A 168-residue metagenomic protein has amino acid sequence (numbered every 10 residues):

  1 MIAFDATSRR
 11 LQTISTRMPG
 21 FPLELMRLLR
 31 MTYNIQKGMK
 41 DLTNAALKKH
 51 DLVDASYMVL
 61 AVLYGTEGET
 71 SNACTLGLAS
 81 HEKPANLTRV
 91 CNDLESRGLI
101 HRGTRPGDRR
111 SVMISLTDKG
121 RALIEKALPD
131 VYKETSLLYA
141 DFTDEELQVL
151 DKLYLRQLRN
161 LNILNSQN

Functional and structural regions predicted by a protein language model:
M1-G20, E145-N168: C-terminal regulatory/oligomerization modules of transcriptional regulators
M1-H50: N-terminal leader segment of winged-helix/HTH proteins
L23, K37, D41-K83: N-terminal helix-turn-helix DNA-binding core of bacterial DNA-binding proteins
L29, Y33-Q36, T117, D151-Y154 (+1 more regions): Generic structural concept
M31, M58-V62, A122, V149: Pre-recognition alpha-helix immediately N-terminal to the DNA-recognition helix within helix-turn-helix or winged-helix
I35, M39, S80, L123 (+2 more regions): Alpha-helical linker/hinge and terminal dimerization helices associated with HTH transcriptional regulators
N92-K152: Charged, amphipathic alpha-helical coiled-coil/dimerization segments
